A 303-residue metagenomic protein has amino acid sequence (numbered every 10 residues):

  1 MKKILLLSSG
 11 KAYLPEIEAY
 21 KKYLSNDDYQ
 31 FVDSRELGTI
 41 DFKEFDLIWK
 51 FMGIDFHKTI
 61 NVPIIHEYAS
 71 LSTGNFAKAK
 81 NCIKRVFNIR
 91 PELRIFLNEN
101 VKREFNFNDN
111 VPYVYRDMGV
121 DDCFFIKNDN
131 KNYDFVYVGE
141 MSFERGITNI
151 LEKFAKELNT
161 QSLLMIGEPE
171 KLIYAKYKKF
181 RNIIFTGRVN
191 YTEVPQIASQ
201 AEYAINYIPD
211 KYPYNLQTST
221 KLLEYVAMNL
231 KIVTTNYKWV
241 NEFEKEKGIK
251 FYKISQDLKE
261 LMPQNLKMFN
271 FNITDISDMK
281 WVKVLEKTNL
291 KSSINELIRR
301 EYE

Functional and structural regions predicted by a protein language model:
M1-M52, F251, R299-E303: N-terminal pre-catalytic "stem/leader" segment of glycosyltransferase-like enzymes
S9-Y20, G119-C123, N130-K176, F185-Q196: Conserved catalytic-core segment of nucleotide-activated headgroup transferases in glycan assembly
P15, C123, K253-E303: A charged, aromatic-enriched C-terminal amphipathic alpha-helix characteristic of glycosyltransferases across folds
W49, H57-N75: Active-site proximal beta-strand in glycosyltransferases
N75-F96: Membrane-proximal helix-turn-helix segments that form the acceptor-binding/catalytic region of lipid-linked
E92-F125: Donor nucleotide-sugar binding/catalytic pocket of nucleotide-sugar-dependent glycosyltransferases
S142-R145, T192, N206-E224, T234-E244: Nucleotide-sugar-dependent
E202, N229-L230, N236: A short alpha->beta transition loop at the rim of the catalytic pocket in nucleotide-sugar-dependent
